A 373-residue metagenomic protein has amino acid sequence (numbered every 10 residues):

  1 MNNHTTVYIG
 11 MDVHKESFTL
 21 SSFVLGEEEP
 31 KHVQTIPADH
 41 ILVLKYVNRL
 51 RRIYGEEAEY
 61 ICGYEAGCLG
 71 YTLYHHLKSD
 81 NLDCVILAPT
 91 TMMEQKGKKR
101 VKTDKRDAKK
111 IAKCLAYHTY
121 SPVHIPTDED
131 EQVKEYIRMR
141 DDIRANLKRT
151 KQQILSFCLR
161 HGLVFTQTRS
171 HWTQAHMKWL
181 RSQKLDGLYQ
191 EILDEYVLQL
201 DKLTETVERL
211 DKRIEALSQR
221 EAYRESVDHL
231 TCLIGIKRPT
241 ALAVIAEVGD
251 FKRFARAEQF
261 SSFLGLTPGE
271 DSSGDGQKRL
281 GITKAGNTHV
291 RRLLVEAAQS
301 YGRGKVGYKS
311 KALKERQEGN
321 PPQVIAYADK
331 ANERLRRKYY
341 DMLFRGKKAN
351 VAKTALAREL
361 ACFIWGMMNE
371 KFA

Functional and structural regions predicted by a protein language model:
N2-V24, I111: Gly/Thr-rich phosphate-binding beta-strand-loop-beta motif of the actin/hexokinase/Hsp70
K15-L42: Short glycine-rich, Thr/Ser-proximal phosphate-binding strand/loop in the N-terminal lobe of ATP-dependent enzymes
H40-Y60: Short, basic/hydrophobic alpha-helical segments
V85-H124, E131, E135, G276-A285: Short alpha-helix plus adjacent loop in nuclease-associated cores
D141-H229: Glycine-rich, often acidic, oxyanion-interacting loops/wings at catalytic, nucleic-acid, or phospho-protein interfaces
D228-C232, R238, A243-R345: Phosphate-backbone recognition surface of nucleic-acid-processing proteins
R337-A373: Basic, amphipathic alpha-helical segments enriched in Lys/Arg and hydrophobic/aromatic residues
